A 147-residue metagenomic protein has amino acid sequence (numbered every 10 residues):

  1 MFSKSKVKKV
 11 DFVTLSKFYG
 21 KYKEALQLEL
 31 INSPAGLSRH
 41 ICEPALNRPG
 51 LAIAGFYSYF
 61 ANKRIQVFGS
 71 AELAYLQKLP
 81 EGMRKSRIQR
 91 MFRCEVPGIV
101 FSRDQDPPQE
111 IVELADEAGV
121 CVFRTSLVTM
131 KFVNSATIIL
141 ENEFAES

Functional and structural regions predicted by a protein language model:
F2-F92: Gly/Thr-rich phosphate-binding loop signature of adenosyl cofactor/nucleotide-binding cores
A52-V67, A71-E146: Feature captures the catalytic cores and cofactor-binding loops of soluble hydro-lyases/lyases that act on carboxylate
